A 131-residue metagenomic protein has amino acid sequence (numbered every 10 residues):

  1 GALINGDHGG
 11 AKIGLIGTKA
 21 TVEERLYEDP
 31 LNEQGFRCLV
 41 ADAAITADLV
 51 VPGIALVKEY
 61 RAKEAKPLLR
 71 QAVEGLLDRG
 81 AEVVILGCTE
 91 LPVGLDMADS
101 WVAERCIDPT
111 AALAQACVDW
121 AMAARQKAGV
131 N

Functional and structural regions predicted by a protein language model:
G1-N131: Non-catalytic structural scaffold of enzyme domains
